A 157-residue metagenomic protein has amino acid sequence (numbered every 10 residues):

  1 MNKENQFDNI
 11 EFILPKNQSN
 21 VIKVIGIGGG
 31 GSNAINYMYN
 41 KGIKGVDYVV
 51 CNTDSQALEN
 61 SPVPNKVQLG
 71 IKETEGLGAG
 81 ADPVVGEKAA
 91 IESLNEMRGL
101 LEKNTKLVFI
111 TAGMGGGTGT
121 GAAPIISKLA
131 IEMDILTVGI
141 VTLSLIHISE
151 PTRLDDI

Functional and structural regions predicted by a protein language model:
N2-E11, P15, N52-T111: Glycine-rich oxoanion-binding loops at beta->alpha junctions
F7-V50: N-terminal phosphate-binding or glycine-rich loops at protein starts, especially the Walker A/P-loop of NTPases
S19-I22, I43-V46, P62-P64, K103-K106 (+2 more regions): Short coil/turn connectors at secondary-structure junctions
V24-G26, G76-G78, L107-G115, V138-L143: Short glycine-rich or small-residue beta-strand-to-loop segments that form or flank ligand, phosphate, metal/Fe-S
G30-N36, G115-K128, S149: Short glycine/serine/threonine-rich phosphate/pyrophosphate-binding segments that cradle anionic phosphate groups
Y39-N40, R98-E102, F109, I131-D134 (+2 more regions): Signal for well-folded cores of large energy- and translation-related assemblies
V50-N52, I125-L145: Short, acidic/small-residue loops that bind anionic groups at enzyme active sites
I146-I157: Single conserved hydrophobic/aromatic residue that forms the stacking wall/gate of nucleotide- or nucleobase-binding
